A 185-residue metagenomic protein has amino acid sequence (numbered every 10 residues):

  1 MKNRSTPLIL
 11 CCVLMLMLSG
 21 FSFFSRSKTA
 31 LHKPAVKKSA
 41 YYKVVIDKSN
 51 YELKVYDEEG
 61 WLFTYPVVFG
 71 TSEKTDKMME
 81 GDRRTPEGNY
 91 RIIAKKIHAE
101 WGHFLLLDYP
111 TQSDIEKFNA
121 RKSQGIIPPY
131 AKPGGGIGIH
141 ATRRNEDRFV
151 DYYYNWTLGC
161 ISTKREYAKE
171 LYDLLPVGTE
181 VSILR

Functional and structural regions predicted by a protein language model:
M1-C11: N-terminal Sec-pathway targeting helices
L16-A30, P34: Bacterial Sec-dependent signal peptides at the C-terminal "C-region" and cleavage site
T29-K43, K48-S49, F69-A94, R121-G125 (+1 more regions): N-terminal post-signal-peptidase region of extra-cytosolic proteins
K43, T64-P66, N89, G136 (+1 more regions): Well-ordered beta-strand positions in beta-sheet-rich domains
E58-E59, K95-I97: Short polar/acidic secondary-structure junctions
G60-S72: Short Gly/aromatic-enriched secondary-structure transition segments
K96-R185: Exported/periplasmic cell-wall-interacting domains
